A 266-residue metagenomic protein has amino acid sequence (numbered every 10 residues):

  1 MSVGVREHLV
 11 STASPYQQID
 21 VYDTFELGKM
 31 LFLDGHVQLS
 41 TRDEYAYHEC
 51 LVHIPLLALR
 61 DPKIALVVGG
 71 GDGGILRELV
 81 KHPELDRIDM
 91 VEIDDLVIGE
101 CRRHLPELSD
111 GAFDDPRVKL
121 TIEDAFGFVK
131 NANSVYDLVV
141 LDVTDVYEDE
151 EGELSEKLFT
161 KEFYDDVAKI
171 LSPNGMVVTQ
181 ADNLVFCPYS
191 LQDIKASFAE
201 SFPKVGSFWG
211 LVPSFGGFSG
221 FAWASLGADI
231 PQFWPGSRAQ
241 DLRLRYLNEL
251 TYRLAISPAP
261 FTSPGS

Functional and structural regions predicted by a protein language model:
M1-D20, G217-S266: SAM/dcSAM-binding transferase cores
M1-L56, R60: N-terminal accessory segments
G4-E7, Q17, A125-G127, G206-G210: Glycine-rich, charged/polar anion/phosphate-binding loops that engage phosphate groups from diverse ligands
S14, L39-T179, F186-K195: The AdoMet/dcAdoMet-binding core of the Class I SAM-like
F113-D115, S172, A199-F202, A239-D241: Short, well-ordered coil/turn elements that cap or connect secondary structure elements
E148, V185-F186, S214-G216, P231: Flexible loop/turn segments at secondary-structure boundaries
Q180, F202-P213: Conserved S-adenosyl-L-methionine
I194-S207, L226-I230: A SAM-dependent methyltransferase catalytic signature shared across enzymes that methylate proteins
